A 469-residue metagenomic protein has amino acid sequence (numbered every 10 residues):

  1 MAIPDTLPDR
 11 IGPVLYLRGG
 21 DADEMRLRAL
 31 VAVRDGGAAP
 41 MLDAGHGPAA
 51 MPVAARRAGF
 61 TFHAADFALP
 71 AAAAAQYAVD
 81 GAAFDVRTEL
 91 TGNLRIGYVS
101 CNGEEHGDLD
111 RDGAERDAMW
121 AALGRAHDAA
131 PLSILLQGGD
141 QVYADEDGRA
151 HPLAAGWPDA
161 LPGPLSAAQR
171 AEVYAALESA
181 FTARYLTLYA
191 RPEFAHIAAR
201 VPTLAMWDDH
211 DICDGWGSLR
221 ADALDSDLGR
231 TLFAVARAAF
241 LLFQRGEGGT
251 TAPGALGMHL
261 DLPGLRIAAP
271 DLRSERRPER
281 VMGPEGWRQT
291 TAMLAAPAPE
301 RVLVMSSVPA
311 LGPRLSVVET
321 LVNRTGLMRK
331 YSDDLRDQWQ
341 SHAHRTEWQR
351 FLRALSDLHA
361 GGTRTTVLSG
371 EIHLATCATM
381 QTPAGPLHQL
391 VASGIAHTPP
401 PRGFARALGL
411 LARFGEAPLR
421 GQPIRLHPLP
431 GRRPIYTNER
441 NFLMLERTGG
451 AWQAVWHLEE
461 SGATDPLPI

Functional and structural regions predicted by a protein language model:
M1-I469: Metal-dependent phosphoester/phosphodiester hydrolase catalytic core
